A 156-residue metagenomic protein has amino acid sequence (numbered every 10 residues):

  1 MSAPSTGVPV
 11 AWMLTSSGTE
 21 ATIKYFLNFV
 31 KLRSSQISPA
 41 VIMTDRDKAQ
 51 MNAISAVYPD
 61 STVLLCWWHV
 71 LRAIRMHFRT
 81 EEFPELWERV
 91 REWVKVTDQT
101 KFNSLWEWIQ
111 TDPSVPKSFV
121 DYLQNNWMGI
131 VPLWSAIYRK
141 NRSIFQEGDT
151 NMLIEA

Functional and structural regions predicted by a protein language model:
M1, L27, V63: Conserved acidic
M1-A3, W12-G18, R46-K48, W68-L71: An acidic- and aromatic-residue-enriched active-site/binding cleft used to recognize and process polar
A11-S35: Active-site beta-loop-alpha junctions of metal-dependent nucleic acid enzymes, especially the RNase H-like/DDE
R33-A156: Extended amphipathic alpha-helical interaction segments
